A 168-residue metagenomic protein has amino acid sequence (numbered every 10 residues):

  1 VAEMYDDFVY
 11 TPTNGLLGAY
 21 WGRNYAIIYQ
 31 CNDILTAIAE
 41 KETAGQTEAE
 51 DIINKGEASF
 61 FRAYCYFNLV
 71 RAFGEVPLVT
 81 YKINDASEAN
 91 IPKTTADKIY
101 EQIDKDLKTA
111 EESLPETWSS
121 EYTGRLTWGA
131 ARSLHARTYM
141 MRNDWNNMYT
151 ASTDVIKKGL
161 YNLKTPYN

Functional and structural regions predicted by a protein language model:
V1, V76, Y100, D104-L114 (+1 more regions): An aromatic- and glycine-enriched ligand-binding surface/loop that stacks and positions planar moieties
A2-F73, E88-A89, T94-D97, E111-S119: Conserved, well-structured interaction surfaces
A44-T47, N84, T95, T127-G129 (+1 more regions): General structural signal for secondary-structure boundaries
F73-V79: Short, flexible active-site-proximal loops enriched in glycine and acidic residues
T80-S87: Short linear capping/connector segments at secondary-structure termini
S87-E88, G159: A short local loop/turn or secondary-structure capping micro-motif enriched for an aromatic residue
Y122: Catalytic cores of nucleophile-dependent amide-cleaving enzymes
